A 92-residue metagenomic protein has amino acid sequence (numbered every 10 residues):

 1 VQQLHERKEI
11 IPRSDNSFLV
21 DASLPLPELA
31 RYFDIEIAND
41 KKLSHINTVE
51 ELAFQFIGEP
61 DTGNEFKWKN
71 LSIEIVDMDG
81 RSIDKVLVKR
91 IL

Functional and structural regions predicted by a protein language model:
V1-L92: Cytosolic regulatory modules rich in charged/polar residues
